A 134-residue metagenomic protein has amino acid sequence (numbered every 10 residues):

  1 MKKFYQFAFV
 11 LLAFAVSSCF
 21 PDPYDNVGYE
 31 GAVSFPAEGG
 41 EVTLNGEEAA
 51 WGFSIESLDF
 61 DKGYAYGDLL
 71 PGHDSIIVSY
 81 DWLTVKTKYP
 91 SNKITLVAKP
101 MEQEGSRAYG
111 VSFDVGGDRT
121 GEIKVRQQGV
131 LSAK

Functional and structural regions predicted by a protein language model:
K2-V10: Sec-dependent signal peptide recognition, specifically the positively charged N-region followed immediately by
A15-S18: C-terminal motif of bacterial Sec signal peptides marking the signal peptidase cleavage site
F20-P23: Bacterial signal peptide processing site
Y29-G46: Post-signal peptide N-terminal segment of mature Sec-exported envelope proteins
E41, G46-T95: Surface-exposed binding patches on compact interaction domains or structured appendages
K93-E104: Short, solvent-exposed, Trp/other aromatic-anchored flexible loops in extracytoplasmic proteins
I94, G117-K134: C-terminal edge beta-strand
Q103-G117: A short beta-strand micro-motif common to beta-rich folds, especially ectodomain repeats
